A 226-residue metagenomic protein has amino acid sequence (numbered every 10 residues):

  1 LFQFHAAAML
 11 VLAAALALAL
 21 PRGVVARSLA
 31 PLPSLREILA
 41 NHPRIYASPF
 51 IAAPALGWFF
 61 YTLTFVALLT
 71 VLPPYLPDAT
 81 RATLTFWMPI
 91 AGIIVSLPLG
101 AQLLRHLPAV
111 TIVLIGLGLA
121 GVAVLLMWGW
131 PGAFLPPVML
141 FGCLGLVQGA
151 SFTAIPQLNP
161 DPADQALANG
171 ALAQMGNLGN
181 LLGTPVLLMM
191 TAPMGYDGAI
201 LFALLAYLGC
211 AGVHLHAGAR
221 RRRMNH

Functional and structural regions predicted by a protein language model:
L1-L20: Helix-loop-helix hairpin linking two adjacent transmembrane segments in secondary transporters
A14-A19, W128, L201-H226: Multi-pass alpha-helical transporter architecture, strongest for 12-TM Major Facilitator/SLC carriers used
P21-P54: Juxtamembrane intracellular "pre-TM" segments in multi-pass secondary transporters
P49-I94: Extracytoplasmic gate region of multi-pass secondary transporters
V95-A109, T191: Helix-to-loop junctions at the C-terminal end of transmembrane segments in multipass secondary transporters
P108-A154: C-terminal transmembrane helical hairpin of 12-TM major facilitator-type secondary transporters
Q157-Y196, A203: A late C-terminal transmembrane helix in Major Facilitator Superfamily
